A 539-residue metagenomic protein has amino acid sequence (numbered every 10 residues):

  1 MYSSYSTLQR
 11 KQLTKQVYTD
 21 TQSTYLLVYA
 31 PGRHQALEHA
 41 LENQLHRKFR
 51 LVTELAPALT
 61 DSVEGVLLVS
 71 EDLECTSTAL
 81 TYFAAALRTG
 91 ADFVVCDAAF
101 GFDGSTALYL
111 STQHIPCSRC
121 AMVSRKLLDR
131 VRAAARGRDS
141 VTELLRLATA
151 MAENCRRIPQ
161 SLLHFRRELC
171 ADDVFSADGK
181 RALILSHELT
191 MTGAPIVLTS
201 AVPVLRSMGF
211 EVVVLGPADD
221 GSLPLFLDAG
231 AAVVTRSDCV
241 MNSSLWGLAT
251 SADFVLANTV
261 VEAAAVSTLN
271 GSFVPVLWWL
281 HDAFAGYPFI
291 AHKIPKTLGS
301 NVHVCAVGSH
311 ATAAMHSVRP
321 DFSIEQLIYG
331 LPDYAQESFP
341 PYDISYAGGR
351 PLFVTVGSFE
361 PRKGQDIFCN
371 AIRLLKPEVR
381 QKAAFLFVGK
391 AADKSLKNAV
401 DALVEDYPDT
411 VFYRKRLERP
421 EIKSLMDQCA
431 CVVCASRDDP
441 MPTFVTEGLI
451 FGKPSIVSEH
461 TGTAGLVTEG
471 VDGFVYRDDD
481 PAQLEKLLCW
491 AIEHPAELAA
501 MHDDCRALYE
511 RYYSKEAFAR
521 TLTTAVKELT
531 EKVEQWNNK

Functional and structural regions predicted by a protein language model:
T78-S105: Conserved donor NDP-sugar-binding/catalytic core segment of glycosyltransferases
P195-P203, E360-L374: A conserved mid-protein helix/loop that constitutes part of the nucleotide-sugar donor-binding site
D220-A229, L386-P408: Short, structured helix-loop element that forms part of the nucleotide-activated donor/catalytic region
L248-A249, R416-L417, S424-C429: Short alpha-helical donor nucleotide-sugar binding micro-motif in glycosyltransferases
R437: Aromatic "clamp/platform" in nucleotide-sugar-dependent glycosyltransferases that forms part of the donor/acceptor
P454-V457: Short hydrophobic beta-strand element within catalytic cores of glycosyltransferases and related nucleotide-activated
E469-G470, F474-P481, W490-P495: Conserved acidic donor-binding segment of nucleotide-sugar-dependent glycosyltransferases
Q483, W490, E497-Y512, F518-T521: A short, well-ordered alpha-helix in the C-terminal region of glycosyltransferases
